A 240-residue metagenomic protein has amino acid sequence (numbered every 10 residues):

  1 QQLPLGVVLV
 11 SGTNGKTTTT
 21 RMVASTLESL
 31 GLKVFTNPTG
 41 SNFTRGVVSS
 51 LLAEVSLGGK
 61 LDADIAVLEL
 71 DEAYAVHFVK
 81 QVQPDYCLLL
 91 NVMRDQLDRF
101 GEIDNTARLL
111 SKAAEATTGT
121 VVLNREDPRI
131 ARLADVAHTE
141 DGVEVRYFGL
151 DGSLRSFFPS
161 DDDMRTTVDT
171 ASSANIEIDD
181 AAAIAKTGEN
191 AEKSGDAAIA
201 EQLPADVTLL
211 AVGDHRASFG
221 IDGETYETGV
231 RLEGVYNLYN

Functional and structural regions predicted by a protein language model:
Q1-E144, A182-A185, E189-K193: Phosphate-binding loop of NTP-binding sites
G142-N240: Adenine nucleotide phosphate-binding catalytic loops in nucleotide-utilizing enzymes
